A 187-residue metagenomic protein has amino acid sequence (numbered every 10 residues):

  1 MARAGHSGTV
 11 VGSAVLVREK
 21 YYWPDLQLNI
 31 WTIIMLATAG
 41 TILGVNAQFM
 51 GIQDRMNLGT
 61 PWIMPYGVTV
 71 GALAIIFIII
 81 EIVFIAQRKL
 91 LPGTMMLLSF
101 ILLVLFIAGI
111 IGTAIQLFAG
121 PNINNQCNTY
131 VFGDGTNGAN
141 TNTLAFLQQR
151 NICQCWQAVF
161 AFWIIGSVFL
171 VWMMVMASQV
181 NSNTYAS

Functional and structural regions predicted by a protein language model:
M1-L26, Q87, Q154-Q157, W163 (+1 more regions): Intrinsically disordered terminal tails
G8, G12-V15, L58, I75 (+3 more regions): Amphipathic, alpha-helical segments enriched in basic
V17-Y22, R55-G67, N142-A158: Juxtamembrane membrane-interface segments at transmembrane-helix boundaries in membrane proteins
L28, T32-I42, N46, T60-G120 (+1 more regions): Signature of small four-pass
A47-N57: Membrane-interface helix-loop junction between the first two transmembrane segments
G51, F118, S182-Y185: Secondary-structure transition/capping residues
A114-T143: Juxtamembrane non-transmembrane "cap" segments at the membrane-aqueous interface of multi-pass membrane proteins
